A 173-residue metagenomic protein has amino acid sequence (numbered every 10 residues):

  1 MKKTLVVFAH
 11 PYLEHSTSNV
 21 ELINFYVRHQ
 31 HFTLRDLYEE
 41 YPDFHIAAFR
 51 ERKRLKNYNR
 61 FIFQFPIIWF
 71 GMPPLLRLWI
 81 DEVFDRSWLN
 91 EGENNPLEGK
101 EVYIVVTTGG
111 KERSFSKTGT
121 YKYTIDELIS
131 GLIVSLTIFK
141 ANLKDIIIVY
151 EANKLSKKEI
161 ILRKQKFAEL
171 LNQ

Functional and structural regions predicted by a protein language model:
M1-R35, F167: N-terminal beta1-alpha1 ligand-phosphate binding loop
L5-V7, T33-R35, I62, Y103-V105 (+1 more regions): Hydrophobic/aromatic beta-strand patches that form the interior of the parallel beta-sheet core in alpha/beta enzyme
L13-E14, Y41-D43, K111, L155: Flexible, glycine-rich phosphate/dinucleotide-binding loops and adjacent beta-alpha linkers at cofactor/substrate
T17-E21, I46, P74-L78, K158: Generic recognition of short, well-ordered alpha-helical segments
I23-V27, I129-Q173: Glycine-rich phosphate/pyrophosphate-binding loop and the adjoining helix
H29-H45, Y150: A short beta-strand-loop structural module common to alpha/beta enzyme folds
Y41, F115-Y121, N153-S156: Surface-exposed cleft-lining segments at the edges of enzyme active sites
F49-I133: Helix-loop-strand module that forms the ligand-binding subsite of alpha/beta enzymes
